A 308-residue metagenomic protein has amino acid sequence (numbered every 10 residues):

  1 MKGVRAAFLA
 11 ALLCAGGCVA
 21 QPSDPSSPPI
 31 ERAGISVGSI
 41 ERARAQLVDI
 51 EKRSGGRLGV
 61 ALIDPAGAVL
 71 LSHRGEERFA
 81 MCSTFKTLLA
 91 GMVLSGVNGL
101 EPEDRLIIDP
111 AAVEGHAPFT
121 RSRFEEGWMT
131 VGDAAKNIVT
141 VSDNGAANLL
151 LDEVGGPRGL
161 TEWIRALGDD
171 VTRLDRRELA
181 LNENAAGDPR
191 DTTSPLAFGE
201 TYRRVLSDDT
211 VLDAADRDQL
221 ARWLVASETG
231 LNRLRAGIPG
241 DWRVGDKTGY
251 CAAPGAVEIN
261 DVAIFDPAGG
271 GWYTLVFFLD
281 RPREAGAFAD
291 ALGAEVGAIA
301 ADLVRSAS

Functional and structural regions predicted by a protein language model:
A15-G17: C-terminal motif of bacterial Sec signal peptides marking the signal peptidase cleavage site
V19-I50, A66, L70, E153 (+4 more regions): Structured C-terminal helix/loop/strand segments within mature extracytoplasmic catalytic/sensor domains
G56-R78: Short, conserved catalytic-motif segment at the N-terminal edge
R57-L58, A135, N148-S207: Mid-domain, small-residue-enriched loop/turn segments at the edges of structured enzyme/sensor domains
P65, E103-R121, V154-G155, L181 (+1 more regions): Acidic helix-start/capping segments at beta-turn-to-alpha-helix junctions
A68, A80-I108, I138, L275: Active-site SXXK
S95-V113, P157, T161, D213-D216: Short, well-structured active-site flanking segments
V113-L150, P157: Conserved catalytic neighborhood of penicillin-recognizing serine enzymes
